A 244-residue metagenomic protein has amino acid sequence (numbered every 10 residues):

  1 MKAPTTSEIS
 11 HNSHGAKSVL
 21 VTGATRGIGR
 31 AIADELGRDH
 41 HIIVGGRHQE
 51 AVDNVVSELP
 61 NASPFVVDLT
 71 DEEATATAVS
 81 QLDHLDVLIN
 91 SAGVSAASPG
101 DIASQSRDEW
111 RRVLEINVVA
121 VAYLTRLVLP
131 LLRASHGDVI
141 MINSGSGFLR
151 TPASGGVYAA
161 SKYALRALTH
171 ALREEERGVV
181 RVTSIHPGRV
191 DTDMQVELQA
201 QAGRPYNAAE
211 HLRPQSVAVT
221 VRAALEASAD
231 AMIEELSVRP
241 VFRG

Functional and structural regions predicted by a protein language model:
T25-R26: Conserved glycine-rich cofactor-binding loop
D39-N54: Conserved glycine-rich Rossmann-like NAD(P)H-binding loop of the short-chain dehydrogenase/reductase
F65-T77, R107: The beta1-alpha1 cofactor-binding region of Rossmann-like NAD(H)/NADP(H)-dependent oxidoreductases
A92-S98: Conserved NAD(P)H cofactor-binding loop of Rossmann-fold oxidoreductase domains
P99-I102, S106-R111: Substrate-binding pocket helix/loop in short-chain dehydrogenase/reductase
D138-A164, T169-H170, E174-R177: Catalytic loop of short-chain dehydrogenase/reductase
S184-I185, R204-G244: C-terminal helical subdomain
